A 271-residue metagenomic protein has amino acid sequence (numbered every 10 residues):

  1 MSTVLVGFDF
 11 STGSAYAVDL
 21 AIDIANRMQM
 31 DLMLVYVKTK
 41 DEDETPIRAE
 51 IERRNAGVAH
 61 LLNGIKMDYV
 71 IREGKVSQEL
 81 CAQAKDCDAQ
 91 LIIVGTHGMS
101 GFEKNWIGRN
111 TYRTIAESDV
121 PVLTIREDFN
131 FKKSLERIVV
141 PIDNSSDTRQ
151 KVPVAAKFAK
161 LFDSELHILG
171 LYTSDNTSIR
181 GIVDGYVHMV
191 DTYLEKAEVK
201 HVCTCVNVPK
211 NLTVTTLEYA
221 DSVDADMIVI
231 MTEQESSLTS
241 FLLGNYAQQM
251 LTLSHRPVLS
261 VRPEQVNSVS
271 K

Functional and structural regions predicted by a protein language model:
M1-I47, R137-Y186, D191-C205, S222-M227 (+3 more regions): Small/aliphatic-rich secondary-structure junction motif
S14, E73, K104, T148 (+2 more regions): A conditional alpha-helix N-cap/helix-loop micro-motif detector
I22, A56, Y112, A156 (+2 more regions): Active-site phosphate/pyrophosphate- and oxyanion-stabilizing loops and adjacent acidic/basic residues in soluble
T45, N105, L135, K151 (+4 more regions): Short, well-ordered secondary-structure micro-motifs
V58-I65, L194-V199: Short helix-capping segments at alpha-helix termini
K66-Y69, C203-C205: Rossmann-fold cofactor-recognition segment
I71-E79, V208-T213: Charged docking surfaces used in two-component/phosphorelay signaling
C81-N130, D221-K271: Gly/Ser-rich helix-loop-strand patches that form or flank binding pockets for ribonucleotide-derived cofactors
